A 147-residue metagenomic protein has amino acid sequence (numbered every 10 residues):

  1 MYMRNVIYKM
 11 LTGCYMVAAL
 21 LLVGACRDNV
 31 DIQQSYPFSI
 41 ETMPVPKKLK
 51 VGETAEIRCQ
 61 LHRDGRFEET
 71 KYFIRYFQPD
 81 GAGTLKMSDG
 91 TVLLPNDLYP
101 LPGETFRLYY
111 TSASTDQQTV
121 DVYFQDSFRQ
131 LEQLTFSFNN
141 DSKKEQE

Functional and structural regions predicted by a protein language model:
Y2-Y8, A18-P46: Bacterial Sec-dependent N-terminal signal peptides
M10, A19-L21, Q60, T84: Acidic/proline-rich low-complexity IDRs
S35-E147: First exposed extracellular module after export/assembly in secreted or surface-exposed proteins
